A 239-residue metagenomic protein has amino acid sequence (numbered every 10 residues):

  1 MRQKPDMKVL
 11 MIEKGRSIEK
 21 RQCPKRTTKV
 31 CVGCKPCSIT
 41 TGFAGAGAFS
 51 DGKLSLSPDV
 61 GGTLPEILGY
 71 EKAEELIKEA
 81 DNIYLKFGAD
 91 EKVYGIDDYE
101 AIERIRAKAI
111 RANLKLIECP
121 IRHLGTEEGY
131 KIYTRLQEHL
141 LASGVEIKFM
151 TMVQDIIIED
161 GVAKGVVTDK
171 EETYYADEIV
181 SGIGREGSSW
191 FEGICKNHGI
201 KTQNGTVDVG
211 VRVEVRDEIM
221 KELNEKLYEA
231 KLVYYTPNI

Functional and structural regions predicted by a protein language model:
M1-L68, D98-I239: Residues forming the flavin
T63, E74-D81: Mobile "lid/hinge" segments at catalytic clefts and subdomain interfaces of large enzymes
E79-K92, A107, A112-L116: Residue-level recognition of phosphate/Mg2+-coordinating polar/acidic sites in nucleotide-handling active sites
